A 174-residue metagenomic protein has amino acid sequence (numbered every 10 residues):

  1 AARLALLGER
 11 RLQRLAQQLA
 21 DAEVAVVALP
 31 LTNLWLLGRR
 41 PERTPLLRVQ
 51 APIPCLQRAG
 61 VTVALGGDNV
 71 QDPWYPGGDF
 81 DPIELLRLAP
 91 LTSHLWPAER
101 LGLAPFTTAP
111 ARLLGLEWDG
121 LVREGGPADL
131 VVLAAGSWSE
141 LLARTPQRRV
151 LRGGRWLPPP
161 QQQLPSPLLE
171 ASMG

Functional and structural regions predicted by a protein language model:
A1-R48: Active-site core of metal-dependent hydrolases
R3-L4, L31-L34, V70-Q71, S137-W138 (+1 more regions): Short, glycine-/Ser/Thr-/acidic-enriched flexible segments
G8-Q13, P76-D79, R144: Conserved strand-to-helix beginnings and helix N-cap segments that scaffold or border functional pockets
L29-L37, R48-L133: His/Asp/Glu-enriched, well-ordered alpha-helical/loop segment that forms or immediately abuts the divalent-metal
L37-G38, Y75-P76, L142-A143, Q161: Short glycine-/acidic-enriched loop or helix-start segments at secondary-structure transitions that form or flank
P41-P45, D79-P82, Q147-V150: Short low-complexity, flexible loop/linker segments enriched in glycine and/or proline with clustered acidic
E124-G174: C-terminal cap of metal-dependent C-N hydrolases
